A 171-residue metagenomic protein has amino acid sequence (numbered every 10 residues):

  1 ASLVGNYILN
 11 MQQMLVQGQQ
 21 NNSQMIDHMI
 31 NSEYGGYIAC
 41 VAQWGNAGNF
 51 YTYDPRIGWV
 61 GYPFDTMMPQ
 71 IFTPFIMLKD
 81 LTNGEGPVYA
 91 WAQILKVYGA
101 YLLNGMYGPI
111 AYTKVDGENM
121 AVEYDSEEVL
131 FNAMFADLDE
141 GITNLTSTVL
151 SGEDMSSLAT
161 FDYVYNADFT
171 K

Functional and structural regions predicted by a protein language model:
A1-G36: Acidic, glycine-rich segments characteristic of secretory precursors and extracytoplasmic regions
Y37-V41: Membrane-embedded catalytic interface detector for glycan/lipid assembly enzymes
A42-K171: Structured, solvent-exposed acidic/aromatic patches
